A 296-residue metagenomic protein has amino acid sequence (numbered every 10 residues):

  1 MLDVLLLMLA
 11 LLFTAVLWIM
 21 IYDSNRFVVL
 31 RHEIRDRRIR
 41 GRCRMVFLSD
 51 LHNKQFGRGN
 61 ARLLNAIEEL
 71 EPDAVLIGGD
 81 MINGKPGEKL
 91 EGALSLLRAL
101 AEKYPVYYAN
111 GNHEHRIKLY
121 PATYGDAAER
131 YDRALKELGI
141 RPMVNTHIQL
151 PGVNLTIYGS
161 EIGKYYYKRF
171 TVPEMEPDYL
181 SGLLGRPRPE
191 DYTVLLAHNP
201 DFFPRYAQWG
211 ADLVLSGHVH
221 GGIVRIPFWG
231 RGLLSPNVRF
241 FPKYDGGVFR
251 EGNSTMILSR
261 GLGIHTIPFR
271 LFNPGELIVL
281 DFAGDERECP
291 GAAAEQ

Functional and structural regions predicted by a protein language model:
M1-I39: N-terminal membrane-anchoring alpha-helices
R35-V46, I140, H147-I157, R188-P189 (+2 more regions): Beta-strand-turn-beta hairpins that frame and shape the catalytic cleft of phosphate-ester-processing enzymes
R42-H52, N154-K164, V194-A197, T255-R260: Active-site-proximal beta-strand elements of phosphoester/diester hydrolases
R42-R141: Membrane-embedded segments
F47-S49, A74-D80, P105-N112, M143-T146 (+3 more regions): Active-site neighborhood of phospho(di)ester-bond hydrolases with catalytic His/Asp-centered motifs
M81-G84, N112-R116, G163-Y165, P200-D201 (+2 more regions): Solvent-exposed loop/turn segments at secondary-structure junctions within structured extracellular/periplasmic domains
K118-L138, H147, P151-T193, F203-P204 (+1 more regions): Binuclear metal-dependent hydrolase catalytic cores centered on His/Asp/Glu-rich metal-binding motifs
N199-I278, E286-E288: Conserved beta-sheet core of the metallophosphoesterase superfamily
